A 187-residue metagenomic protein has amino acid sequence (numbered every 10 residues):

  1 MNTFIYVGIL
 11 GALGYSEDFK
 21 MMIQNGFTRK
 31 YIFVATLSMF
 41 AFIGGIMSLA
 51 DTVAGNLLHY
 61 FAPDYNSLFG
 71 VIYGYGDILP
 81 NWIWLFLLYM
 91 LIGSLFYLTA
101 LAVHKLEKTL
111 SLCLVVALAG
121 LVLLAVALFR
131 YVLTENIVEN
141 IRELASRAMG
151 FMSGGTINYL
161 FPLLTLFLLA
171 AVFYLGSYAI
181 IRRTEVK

Functional and structural regions predicted by a protein language model:
M1, M39-L106: Secretory targeting signals
M1-G14: Membrane-embedded or membrane-proximal helical elements that form or frame transporter/channel pores
T3-F4, Y75-I92, S153-A171: Hydrophobic alpha-helical transmembrane segments
Y15-A41: Helix-loop-helix units of permease transmembrane domains in multi-pass membrane transporters, especially ABC
A50, K108-V122: Central hydrophobic cores of alpha-helical transmembrane segments in multi-pass integral membrane proteins
V53, L57-P63, V122-L144: Juxtamembrane non-transmembrane "cap" segments at the membrane-aqueous interface of multi-pass membrane proteins
F69-G70, E135-N158: Short, membrane-exposed interhelical loops at transmembrane-helix boundaries
T99-K105, L169-K187: Junction motif at the cytosolic side of a transmembrane helix
